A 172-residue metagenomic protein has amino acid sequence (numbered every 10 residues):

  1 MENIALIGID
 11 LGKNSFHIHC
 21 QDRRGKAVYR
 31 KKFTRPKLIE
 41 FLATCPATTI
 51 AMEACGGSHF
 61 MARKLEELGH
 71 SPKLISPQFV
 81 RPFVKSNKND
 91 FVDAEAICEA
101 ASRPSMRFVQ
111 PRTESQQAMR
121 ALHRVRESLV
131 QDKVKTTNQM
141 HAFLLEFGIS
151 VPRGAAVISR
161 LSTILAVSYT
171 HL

Functional and structural regions predicted by a protein language model:
M1-I4, K26: Charged, often Cys/His-bearing segments associated with DNA-binding zinc-finger transcription factors
N3-Q21, I97: Gly/Thr-rich phosphate-binding beta-strand-loop-beta motif of the actin/hexokinase/Hsp70
G25-T48: Nucleic-acid-processing active sites and adjacent nucleic-acid-binding tracks, predominantly divalent metal-dependent
T44-P82: Conserved DEDDh/DEDDy metal-dependent 3′-5′ exonuclease domain
E66-S71, K88-F91, G148-V151: A short alpha->loop->secondary-structure connector
K73-Q110, I164: Short alpha-helix plus adjacent loop in nuclease-associated cores
A96, A100-M140: Extended, highly charged alpha-helical segments
E127-L172: Glycine-rich, often acidic, oxyanion-interacting loops/wings at catalytic, nucleic-acid, or phospho-protein interfaces
